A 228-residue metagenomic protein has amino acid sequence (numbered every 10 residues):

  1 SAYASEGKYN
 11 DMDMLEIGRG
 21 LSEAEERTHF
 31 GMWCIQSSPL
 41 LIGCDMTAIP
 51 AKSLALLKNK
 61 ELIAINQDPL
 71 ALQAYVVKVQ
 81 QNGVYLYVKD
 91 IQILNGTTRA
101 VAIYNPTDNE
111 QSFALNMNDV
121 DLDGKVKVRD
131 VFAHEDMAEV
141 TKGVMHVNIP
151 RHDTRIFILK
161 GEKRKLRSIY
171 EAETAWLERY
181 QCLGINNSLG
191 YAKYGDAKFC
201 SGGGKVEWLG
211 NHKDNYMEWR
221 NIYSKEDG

Functional and structural regions predicted by a protein language model:
S1-D45: Glycan-recognition surfaces
S1-S5, L86, G228: Short intrinsically disordered, low-complexity coil segments enriched in acidic
E6, L21-E26, M32-C34, L54-A55 (+3 more regions): A general structural signal for short secondary-structure junctions and capping/turn motifs
G18-G20, Q81-V88, V140-K142: Active-site-adjacent structural elements in folded domains
T28-K78, H152-T174, E178: Catalytic cores of secreted or luminal carbohydrate-active enzymes
W33-Q36, L41-G43, Q80-L122, H152 (+1 more regions): Carbohydrate-binding surface patches
V76-T98, R167-Y170, W176, G210-E218: Surface beta-strand/loop "capping" patches
Q111, V120-V131, E135-G228: Extracytoplasmic
